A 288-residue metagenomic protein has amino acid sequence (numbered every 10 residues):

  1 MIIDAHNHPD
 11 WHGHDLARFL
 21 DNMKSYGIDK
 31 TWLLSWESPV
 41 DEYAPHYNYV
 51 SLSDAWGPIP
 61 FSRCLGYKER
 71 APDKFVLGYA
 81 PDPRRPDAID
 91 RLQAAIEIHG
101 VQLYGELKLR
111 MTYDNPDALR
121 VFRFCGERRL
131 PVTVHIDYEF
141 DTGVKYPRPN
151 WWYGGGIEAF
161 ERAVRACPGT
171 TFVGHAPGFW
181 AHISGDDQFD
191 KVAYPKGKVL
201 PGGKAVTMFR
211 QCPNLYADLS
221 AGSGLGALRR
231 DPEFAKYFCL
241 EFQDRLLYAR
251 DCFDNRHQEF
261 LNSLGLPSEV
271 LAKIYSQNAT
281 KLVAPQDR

Functional and structural regions predicted by a protein language model:
M1-G13, L65-Y67, D73-Y79, P213-Y216: Mobile, glycine- and charge-enriched loop segments and immediately flanking short secondary-structure elements within
M1-N7, H12-S38, Q93, Y237-L247 (+1 more regions): Mid-to-C-terminal alpha-helical segments outside catalytic/metal-binding sites
N7-P9, G13, S35-W36, Y79-P83 (+5 more regions): A cross-domain feature marking catalytic cores of carbohydrate-active enzymes and several ubiquitous metabolic/repair
H8-A17, P39-D41, S53-G57, D82-A88 (+5 more regions): Acidic-and-aromatic substrate-binding clefts and catalytic sites of carbohydrate-active enzymes
D15-F19, P58-G66, D87-L92, G156-E161 (+2 more regions): Alpha-helical scaffolding within the catalytic cores of extracellular/periplasmic polymer-degrading hydrolases
Y26-A55, P72-K74, E139-V144, A176 (+4 more regions): Active-site gating loops and adjacent loop-to-helix segments of metal-dependent hydrolytic enzymes
A44-W152: Active-site gating/metal-coordination segments in enzymes
Q102-L103, N115-L247: Catalytic pocket-lining loop regions of alpha/beta-barrel enzymes, especially the amidohydrolase/enolase/GH5 lineages
